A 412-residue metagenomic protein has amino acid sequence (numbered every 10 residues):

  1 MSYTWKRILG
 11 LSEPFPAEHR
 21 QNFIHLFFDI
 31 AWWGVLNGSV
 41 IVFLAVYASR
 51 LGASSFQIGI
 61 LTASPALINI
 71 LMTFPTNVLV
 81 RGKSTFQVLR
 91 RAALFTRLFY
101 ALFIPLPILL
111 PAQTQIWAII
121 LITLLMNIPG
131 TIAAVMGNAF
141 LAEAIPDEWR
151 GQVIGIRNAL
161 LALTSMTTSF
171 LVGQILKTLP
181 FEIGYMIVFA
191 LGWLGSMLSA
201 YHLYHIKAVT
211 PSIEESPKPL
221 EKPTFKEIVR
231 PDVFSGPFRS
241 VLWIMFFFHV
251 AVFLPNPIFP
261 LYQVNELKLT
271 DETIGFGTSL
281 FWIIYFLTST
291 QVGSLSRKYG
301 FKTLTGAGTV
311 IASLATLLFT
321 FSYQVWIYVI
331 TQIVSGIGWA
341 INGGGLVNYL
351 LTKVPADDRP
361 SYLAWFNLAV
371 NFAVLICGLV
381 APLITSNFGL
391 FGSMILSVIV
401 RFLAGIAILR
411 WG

Functional and structural regions predicted by a protein language model:
S2-L71, T76, F86, R90 (+3 more regions): Helix-loop boundary and gating motifs at the non-cytosolic
V42-R50, N77-R81, I104-L110, S165-I187 (+1 more regions): Transmembrane alpha-helix termini and helix-breaking/packing motifs in multi-pass membrane transporters
S55-F56, D147-R157, D271-E272, V354-F366: Loop-to-transmembrane helix entry/capping segments in MFS-fold secondary transporters and related SLC/MFSD carriers
M72-Q87, L176, T288-F301, T385: Helix-to-loop junctions at the C-terminal end of transmembrane segments in multipass secondary transporters
V88-P105, A190-W193, T303-L318, I395-V398: Structural signature of the two symmetry-related core transmembrane helices
P105-I122, T320-T331: Helix-loop junctions at membrane interfaces in 12-TM secondary transporters
G130-I145, I341-V354: Intracellular juxtamembrane helix-capping segments at the cytosolic ends of symmetry-related transmembrane helices
K207-E227: Flexible cytoplasmic inter-helical loops of multi-pass small-molecule transporters
